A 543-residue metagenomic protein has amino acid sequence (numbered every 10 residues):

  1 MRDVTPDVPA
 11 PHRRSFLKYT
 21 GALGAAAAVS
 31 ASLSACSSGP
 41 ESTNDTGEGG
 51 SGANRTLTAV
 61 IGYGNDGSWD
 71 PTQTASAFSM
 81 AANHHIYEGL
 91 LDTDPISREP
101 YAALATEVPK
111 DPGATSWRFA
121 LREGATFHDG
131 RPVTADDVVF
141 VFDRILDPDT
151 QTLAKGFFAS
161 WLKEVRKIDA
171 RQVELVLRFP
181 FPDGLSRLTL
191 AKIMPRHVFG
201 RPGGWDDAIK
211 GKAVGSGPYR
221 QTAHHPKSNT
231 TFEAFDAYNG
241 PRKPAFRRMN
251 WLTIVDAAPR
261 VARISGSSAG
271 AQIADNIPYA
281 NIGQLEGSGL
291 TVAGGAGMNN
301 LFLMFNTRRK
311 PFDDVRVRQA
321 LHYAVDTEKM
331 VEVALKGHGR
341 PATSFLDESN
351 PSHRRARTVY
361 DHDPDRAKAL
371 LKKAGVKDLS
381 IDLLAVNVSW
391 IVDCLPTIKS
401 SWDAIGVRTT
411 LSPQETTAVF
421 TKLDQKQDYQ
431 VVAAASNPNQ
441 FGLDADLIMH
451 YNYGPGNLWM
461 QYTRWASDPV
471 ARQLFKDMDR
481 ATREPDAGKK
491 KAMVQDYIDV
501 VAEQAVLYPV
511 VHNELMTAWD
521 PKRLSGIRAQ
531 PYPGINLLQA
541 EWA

Functional and structural regions predicted by a protein language model:
M1-S15, A22-L33: N-terminal secretory signal peptides
S42, K155, E164-K167, T222-E233 (+2 more regions): Extracellular/periplasmic solute-recognition and catalytic clefts
V60-P112, D143, V214-G215: N-terminal lobe/hinge region of extracytoplasmic solute-binding protein
P95, E99, T189-P244, R248: Gly/Pro-rich hinge or "lid" segments in bacterial periplasmic/extracellular proteins
A120, F157-F199, A223: Surface-exposed binding/hinge segments that line and control ligand-binding clefts or catalytic entry sites
K336, R340-K373, W390-D393: Structural transition elements
R408-P413, T417-V419, I448-P521: Extracytoplasmic/peripheral linker and loop segments enriched in polar/acidic and small residues with frequent Thr/Pro
T517-A543: Long beta-strand-rich cores associated with HINT superfamily self-processing modules
